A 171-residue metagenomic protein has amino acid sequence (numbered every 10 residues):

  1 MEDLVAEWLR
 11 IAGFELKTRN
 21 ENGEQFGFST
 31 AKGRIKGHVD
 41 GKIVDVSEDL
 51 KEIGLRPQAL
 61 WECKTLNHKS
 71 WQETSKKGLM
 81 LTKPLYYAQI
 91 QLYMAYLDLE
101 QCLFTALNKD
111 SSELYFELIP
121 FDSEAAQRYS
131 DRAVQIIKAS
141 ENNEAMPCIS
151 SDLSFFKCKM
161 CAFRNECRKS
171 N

Functional and structural regions predicted by a protein language model:
M1-L60, N67-K69, M80: Metal-dependent nuclease catalytic cores that hydrolyze phosphodiester bonds in DNA/RNA, characterized by
P57-C63, E100-F104: Conserved active-site beta-strand-loop modules that form the wall/rim of enzyme catalytic pockets and either contain
C63-T65, F163: Residues immediately flanking
T65-N67, N108: Short, histidine-centered active-site or binding-site loop motifs used for metal coordination, general acid-base
E73-Y87, L92-N171: Metal-dependent nuclease catalytic regions and adjoining charged, substrate-binding loops involved in nucleic-acid end
